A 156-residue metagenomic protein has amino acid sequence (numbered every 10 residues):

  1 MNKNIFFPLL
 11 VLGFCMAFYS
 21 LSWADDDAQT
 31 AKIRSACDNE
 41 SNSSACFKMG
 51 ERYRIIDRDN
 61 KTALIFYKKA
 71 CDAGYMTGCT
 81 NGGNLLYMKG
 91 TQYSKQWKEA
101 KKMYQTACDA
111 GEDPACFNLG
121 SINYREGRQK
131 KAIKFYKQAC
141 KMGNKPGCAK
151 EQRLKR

Functional and structural regions predicted by a protein language model:
L9-A17: Bacterial N-terminal signal peptides
N39-N42, Y53-I56, A73-M76, K89-G90 (+2 more regions): Short helix-capping/linker turns of helical repeat alpha-solenoids
D57-R58, K95, G127: Residue-level detector of the short coil/turn that links helix A to helix B within each tetratricopeptide repeat
A70-C71, A107, Q129-K145: TPR/TPR-like (Sel1-like) alpha-helical repeat modules
